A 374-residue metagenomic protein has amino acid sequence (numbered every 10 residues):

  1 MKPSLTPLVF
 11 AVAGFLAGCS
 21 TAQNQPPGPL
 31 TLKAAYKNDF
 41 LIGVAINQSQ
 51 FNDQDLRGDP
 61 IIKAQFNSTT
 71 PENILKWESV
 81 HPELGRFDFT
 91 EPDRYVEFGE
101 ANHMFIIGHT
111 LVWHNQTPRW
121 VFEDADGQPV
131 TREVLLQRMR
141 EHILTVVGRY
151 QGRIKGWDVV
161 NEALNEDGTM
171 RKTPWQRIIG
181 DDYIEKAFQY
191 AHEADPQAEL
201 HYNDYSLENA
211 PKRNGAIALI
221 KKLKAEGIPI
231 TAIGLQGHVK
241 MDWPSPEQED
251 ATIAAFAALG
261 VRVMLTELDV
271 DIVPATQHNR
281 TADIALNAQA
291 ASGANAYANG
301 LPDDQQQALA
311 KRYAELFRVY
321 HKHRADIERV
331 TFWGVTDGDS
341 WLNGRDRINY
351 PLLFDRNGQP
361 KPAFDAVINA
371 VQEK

Functional and structural regions predicted by a protein language model:
A17-G18: C-terminal motif of bacterial Sec signal peptides marking the signal peptidase cleavage site
N24-S68, E72: Boundary/entry segment of secreted carbohydrate-active catalytic domains
P27-L32, R119, T145, R149 (+7 more regions): Aromatic-rich peripheral "rim/lid" segments of glycoside hydrolase catalytic domains that contact and position glycan
K33-K37, L56-N67, D93-F105, V147-Q151 (+4 more regions): Acidic (Asp/Glu)-rich catalytic clusters
D39-G43, N67-T70, F105-I107, I154-D158 (+4 more regions): Structural preference for beta-strand elements that scaffold enzyme active sites
A45-L56, W77-T90, L164-T169, S206-G215 (+2 more regions): Acidic-and-aromatic substrate-binding clefts and catalytic sites of carbohydrate-active enzymes
S49-A64, Q137-V146, K212-L223, Y313-V319: Short, acidic/polar
A64, S68-P82, E91-L207, P274-A275: Substrate-binding cleft and catalytic face of glycoside hydrolase catalytic domains, especially the flexible beta-alpha
